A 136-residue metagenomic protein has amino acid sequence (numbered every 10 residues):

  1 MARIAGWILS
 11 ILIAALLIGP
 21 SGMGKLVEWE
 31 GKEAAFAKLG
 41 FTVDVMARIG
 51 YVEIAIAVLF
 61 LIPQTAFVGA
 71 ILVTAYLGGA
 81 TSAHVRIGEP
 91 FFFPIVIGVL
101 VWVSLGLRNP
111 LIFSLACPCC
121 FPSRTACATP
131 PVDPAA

Functional and structural regions predicted by a protein language model:
M1-P20, I62-A136: Extended, low-polarity transmembrane helix blocks
R3-W7, V27-E30, G50-V52, V73: Short hydrophobic/aromatic-rich motifs at helix boundaries and adjacent loops
I13, M23, E28, G50-Y51 (+3 more regions): Hydrophobic side chains within alpha-helical segments
L16-V45: Solvent-exposed, well-ordered loop and adjacent helix/strand elements within mature globular domains that form
E33, R48-Y51, A55, V68 (+2 more regions): A general structural signal for well-ordered alpha-helical segments in protein cores
F36-L39, L61-T65: A broad, low-amplitude sensor of folded, mature protein cores
F41-L61: Core segments of alpha-helical transmembrane spans in multipass integral membrane proteins
